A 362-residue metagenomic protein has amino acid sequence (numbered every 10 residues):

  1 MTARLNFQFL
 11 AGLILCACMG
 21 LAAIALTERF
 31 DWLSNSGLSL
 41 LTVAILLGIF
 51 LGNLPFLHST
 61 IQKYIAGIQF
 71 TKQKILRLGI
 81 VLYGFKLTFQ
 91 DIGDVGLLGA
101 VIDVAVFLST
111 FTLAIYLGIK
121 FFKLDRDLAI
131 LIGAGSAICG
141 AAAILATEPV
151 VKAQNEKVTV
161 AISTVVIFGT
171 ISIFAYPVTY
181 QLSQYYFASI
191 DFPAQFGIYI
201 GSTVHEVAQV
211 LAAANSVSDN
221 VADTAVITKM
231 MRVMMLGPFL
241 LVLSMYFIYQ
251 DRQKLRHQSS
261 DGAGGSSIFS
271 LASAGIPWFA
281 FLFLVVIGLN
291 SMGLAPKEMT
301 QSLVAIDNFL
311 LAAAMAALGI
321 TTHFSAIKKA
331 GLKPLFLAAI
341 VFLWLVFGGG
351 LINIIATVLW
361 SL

Functional and structural regions predicted by a protein language model:
T2-F70, Y83-D91, P238-D307, A316-A326 (+2 more regions): Structural signature of multi-pass alpha-helical membrane transport proteins
F9-L13, Y64-R77, A100-V101, D125-G135 (+4 more regions): Cytoplasmic-side transmembrane-helix entry/capping segments in multi-pass membrane proteins
A11-L15, F70, Y83, L87-I115 (+3 more regions): Entry/N-cap segments of selected transmembrane alpha helices and their immediately preceding amphipathic helices
L15-L21, A44-G48, F70-G84, V106 (+6 more regions): Small-residue-rich segments of transmembrane alpha-helices in multi-pass membrane proteins, especially helix faces
S34-F50, Q73, V95-S109, G133-S136 (+3 more regions): Structural signature of hydrophobic alpha-helical transmembrane segments
S59-T60, L87-F89, F121-D127, P149-V160 (+4 more regions): Juxtamembrane helix-boundary/capping and inter-helix hinge elements in multi-pass membrane proteins
L117-K123, S172-Y199, M231-D261, I354-L362: Juxtamembrane and boundary regions of transmembrane helices in multi-pass small-molecule transporters and channels
L124-S172, F192-S218, I306: Alpha-helical membrane segments and immediately flanking helix-loop junctions that form or couple to the substrate/ion
